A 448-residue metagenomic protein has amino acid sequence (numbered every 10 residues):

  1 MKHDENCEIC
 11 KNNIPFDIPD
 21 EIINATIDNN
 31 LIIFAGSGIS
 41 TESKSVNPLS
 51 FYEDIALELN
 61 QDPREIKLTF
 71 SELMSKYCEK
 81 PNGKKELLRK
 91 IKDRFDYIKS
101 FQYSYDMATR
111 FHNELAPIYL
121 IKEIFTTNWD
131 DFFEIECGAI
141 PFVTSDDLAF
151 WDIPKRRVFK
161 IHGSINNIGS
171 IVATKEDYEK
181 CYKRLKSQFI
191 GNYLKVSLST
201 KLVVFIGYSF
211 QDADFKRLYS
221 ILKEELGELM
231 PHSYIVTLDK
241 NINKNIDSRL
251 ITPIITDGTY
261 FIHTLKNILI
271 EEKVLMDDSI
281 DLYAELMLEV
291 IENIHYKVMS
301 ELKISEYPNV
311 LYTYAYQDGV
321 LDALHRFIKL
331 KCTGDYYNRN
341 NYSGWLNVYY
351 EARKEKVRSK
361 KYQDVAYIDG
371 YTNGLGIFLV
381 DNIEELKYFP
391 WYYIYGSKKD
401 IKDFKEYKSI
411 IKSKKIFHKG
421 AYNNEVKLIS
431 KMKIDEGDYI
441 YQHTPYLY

Functional and structural regions predicted by a protein language model:
M1-I33, I39, P117-K122, A139-F142 (+2 more regions): SIR2/sirtuin-family catalytic core signature
E8-I14, K99-Y105, Y178-K186: Short, flexible loop segments at the rims of nucleotide/cofactor-binding pockets, characterized by
F16, D20-I32, I39-V46, S50 (+2 more regions): Metabolite-binding pocket within alpha/beta catalytic cores that recognizes anionic/polar moieties
S37, W129, G163, Y208: Residues immediately flanking
K44-K99, D146-I153: A phosphate-binding glycine/aspartate-rich beta-alpha loop in the early core of alpha/beta enzymes
N47-D54, F132, D214, L218-I221: Alpha-helical scaffold elements adjacent to nucleotide-binding pockets in ATP/GTP-utilizing enzyme cores
V158-I171: Class I SAM-dependent methyltransferase SAM-binding "motif I" and its flanking Rossmann-like core
E176-N192, R217-L218: Active-site glycine-rich loop that binds ribose-phosphate moieties when present
